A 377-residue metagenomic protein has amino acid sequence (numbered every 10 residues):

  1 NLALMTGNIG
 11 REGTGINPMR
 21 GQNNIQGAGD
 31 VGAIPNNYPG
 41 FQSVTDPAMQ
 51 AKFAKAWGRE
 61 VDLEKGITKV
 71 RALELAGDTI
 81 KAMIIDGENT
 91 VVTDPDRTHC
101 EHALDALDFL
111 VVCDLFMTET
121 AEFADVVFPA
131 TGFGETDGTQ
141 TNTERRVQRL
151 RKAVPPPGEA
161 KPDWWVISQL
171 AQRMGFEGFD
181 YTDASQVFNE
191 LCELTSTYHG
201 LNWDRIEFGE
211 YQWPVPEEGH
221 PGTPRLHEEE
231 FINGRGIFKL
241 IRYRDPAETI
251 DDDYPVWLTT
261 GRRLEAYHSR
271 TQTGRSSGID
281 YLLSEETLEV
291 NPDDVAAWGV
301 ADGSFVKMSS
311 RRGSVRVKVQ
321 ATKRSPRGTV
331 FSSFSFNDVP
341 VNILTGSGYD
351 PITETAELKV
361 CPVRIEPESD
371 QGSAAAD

Functional and structural regions predicted by a protein language model:
N1, M5, P129, V166-Q169 (+1 more regions): Generic recognition of well-ordered alpha-helical segments
N1-F123, T131-G138, N202-W298: Extended redox/cofactor-interaction regions of prokaryotic respiratory oxidoreductases
A54-K55, T79-I85, T143-K152, I167-Q169: Short acidic (Asp/Glu) and glycine-rich catalytic loops that position anionic groups and cofactors
D105-F109, D114-T118, A153-Q172: Phosphate/diphosphate-binding loops
M117-A121, G134-T141, G313-R316, P326-R327 (+1 more regions): Short gly/pro/ser/thr-enriched loop/turn and capping motifs at secondary-structure boundaries
F128-P129, N342: Catalytic alpha/beta core of large soluble enzyme barrels
P129-T131, E135, R145-P157, R275: Short beta-alpha connecting loops at secondary-structure transitions that line or flank enzyme active sites
P157-E159, D163-E217, S276-E289, D293-D377: Long, contiguous, secondary-structure-rich segments that constitute the structural scaffold of globular domains
